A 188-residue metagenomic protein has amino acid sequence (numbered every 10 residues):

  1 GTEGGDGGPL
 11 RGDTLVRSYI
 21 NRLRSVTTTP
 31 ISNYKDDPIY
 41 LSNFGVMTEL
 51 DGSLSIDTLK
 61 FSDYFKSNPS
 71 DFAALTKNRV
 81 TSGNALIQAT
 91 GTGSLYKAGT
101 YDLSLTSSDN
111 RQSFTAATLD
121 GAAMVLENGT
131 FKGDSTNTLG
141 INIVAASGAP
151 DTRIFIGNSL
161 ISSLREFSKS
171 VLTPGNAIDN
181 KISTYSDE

Functional and structural regions predicted by a protein language model:
G1, P9-D187: Bacterial flagellar/type III secretion structural subunits and associated motility module proteins, recognized via
